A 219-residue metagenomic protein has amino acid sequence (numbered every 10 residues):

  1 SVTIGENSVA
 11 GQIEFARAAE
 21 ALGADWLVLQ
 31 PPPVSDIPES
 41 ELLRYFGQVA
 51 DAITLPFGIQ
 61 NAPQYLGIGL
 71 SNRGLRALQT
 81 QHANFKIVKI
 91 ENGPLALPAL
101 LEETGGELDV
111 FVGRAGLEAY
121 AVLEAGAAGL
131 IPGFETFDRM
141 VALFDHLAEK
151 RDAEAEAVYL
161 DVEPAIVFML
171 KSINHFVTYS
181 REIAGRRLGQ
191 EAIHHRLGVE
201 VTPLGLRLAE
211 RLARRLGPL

Functional and structural regions predicted by a protein language model:
S1-G67, K86, V199-E200: Active-site beta->alpha loop and helix N-cap motifs at the rims of alpha/beta catalytic domains
I13-E14, E39-L42, L70-S71, E124 (+2 more regions): Short secondary-structure transition/capping segments
R17, L160-D161, R214: Solvent-exposed alpha-helix faces
A18-A21, E124, A157, E182: Charged/polar positions on well-ordered alpha helices
Y45, L78, A155-V158, L208-L212: A structural signal for short hydrophobic/aromatic patches embedded in well-ordered alpha helices
D51-A52, P63-I173: Catalytic alpha/beta core domains of metabolic enzymes, predominantly
I173-L219: C-terminal extensions of enzymes
